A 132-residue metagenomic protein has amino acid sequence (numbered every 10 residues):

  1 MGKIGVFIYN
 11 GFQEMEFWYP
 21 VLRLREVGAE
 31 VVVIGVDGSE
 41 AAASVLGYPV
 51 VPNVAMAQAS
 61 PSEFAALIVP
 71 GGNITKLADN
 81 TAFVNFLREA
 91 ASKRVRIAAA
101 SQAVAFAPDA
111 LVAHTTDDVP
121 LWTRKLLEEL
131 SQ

Functional and structural regions predicted by a protein language model:
G2-S39, Y48, P52-Q132: Active-site-adjacent pocket-lining segments in enzyme domains
A43-S44: Acidic surface patches and DE-rich sequence motifs
